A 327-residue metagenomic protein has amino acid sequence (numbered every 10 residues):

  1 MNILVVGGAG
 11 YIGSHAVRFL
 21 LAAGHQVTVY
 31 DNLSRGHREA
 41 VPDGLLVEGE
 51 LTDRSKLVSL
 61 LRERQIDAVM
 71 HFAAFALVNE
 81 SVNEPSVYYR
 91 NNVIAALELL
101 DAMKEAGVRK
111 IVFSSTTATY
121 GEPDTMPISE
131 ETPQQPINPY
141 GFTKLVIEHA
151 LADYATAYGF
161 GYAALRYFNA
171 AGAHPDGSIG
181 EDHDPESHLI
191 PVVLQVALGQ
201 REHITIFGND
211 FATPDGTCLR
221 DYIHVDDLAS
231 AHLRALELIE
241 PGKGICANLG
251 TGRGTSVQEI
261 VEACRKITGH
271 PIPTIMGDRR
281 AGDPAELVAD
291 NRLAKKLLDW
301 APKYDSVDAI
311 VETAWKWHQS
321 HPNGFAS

Functional and structural regions predicted by a protein language model:
M1-A173: N-terminal Rossmann-like NAD(P)+-binding domain of SDR-like oxidoreductases, especially those catalyzing
I3-A9, N32, T117, I137 (+8 more regions): Short glycine- and Lys/Arg-enriched binding-loop motifs that mark or flank ligand-binding interfaces
R38, F168-L189, G199-R220: Short, flexible, glycine-rich and Lys/Arg-enriched loop motifs at helix boundaries that contact anionic partners
R38, L46, N83, T125 (+9 more regions): Short capping/connector residues at structural and topological boundaries
Y89, I137-L145, I179, H183-P191 (+1 more regions): Short-chain dehydrogenase/reductase
V192-S327: C-terminal substrate-binding subdomain of Rossmann-fold SDR/epimerase-dehydratase oxidoreductases
